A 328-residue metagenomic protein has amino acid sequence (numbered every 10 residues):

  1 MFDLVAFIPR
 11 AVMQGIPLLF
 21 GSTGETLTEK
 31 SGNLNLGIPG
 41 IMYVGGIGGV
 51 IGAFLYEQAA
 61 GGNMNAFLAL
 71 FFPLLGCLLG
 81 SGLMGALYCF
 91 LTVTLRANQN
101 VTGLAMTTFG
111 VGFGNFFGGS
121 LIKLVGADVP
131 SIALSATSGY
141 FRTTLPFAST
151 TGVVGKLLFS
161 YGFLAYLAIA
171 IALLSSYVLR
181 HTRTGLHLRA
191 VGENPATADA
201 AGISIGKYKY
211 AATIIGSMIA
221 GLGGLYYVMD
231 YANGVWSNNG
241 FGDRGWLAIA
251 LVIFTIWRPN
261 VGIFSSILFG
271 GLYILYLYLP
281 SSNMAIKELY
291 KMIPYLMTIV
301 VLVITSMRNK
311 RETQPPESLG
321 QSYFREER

Functional and structural regions predicted by a protein language model:
M1-S22, K30, L34, G48 (+1 more regions): Membrane-interfacial amphipathic/re-entrant helices at transmembrane-helix boundaries
I8, L179, G216-V252, S281-A285: Inter-helical junctions in multi-pass inner-membrane proteins, predominant in energy-converting antiporter-like
G15-G24, G40-I47, L83-A86, G192 (+5 more regions): Hydrophobic alpha-helical segments embedded in the membrane of multi-pass proteins
G62-F113, Y273: Alpha-helical transmembrane segments within multi-pass membrane transporters and channels
F90, T94-I122, G126-L134, N239-I253 (+3 more regions): Pore- or pathway-lining transmembrane helices of multi-pass membrane proteins that form conduits for solutes/ions
G110-R180, A285-Y290, P316-R328: Transmembrane helix-bundle core of multi-pass membrane transporters and related energy-transducing complexes
K156-V235, F264: Helix-loop-helix "hairpin" substructures at the membrane interface of multi-pass membrane proteins
E193-A200, S204-K207, L279-R328: Cytosolic-side transmembrane-helix boundaries in multi-pass membrane proteins
